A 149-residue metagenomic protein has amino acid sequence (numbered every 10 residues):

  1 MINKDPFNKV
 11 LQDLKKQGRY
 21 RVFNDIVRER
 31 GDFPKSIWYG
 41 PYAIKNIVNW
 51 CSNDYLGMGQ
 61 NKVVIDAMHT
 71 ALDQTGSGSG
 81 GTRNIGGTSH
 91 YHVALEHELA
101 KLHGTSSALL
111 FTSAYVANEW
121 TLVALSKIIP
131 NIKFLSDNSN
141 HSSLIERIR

Functional and structural regions predicted by a protein language model:
I2-P6, Q12, K16-T75: N-terminal "arm"/small-domain region of PLP-dependent enzymes with the aminotransferase-like
I44, G104-S106, I129-I132: Short coil/turn connectors at secondary-structure junctions
I65-S113: Conserved N-terminal alpha-helix of the aminotransferase class I/II PLP-enzyme fold
A100, E119-K127: Active-site-proximal alpha-helical scaffold in enzymes
L110, Y115-T121, S142-L144: Short glycine/serine/threonine-rich phosphate/pyrophosphate-binding segments that cradle anionic phosphate groups
A124-S142: Conserved PLP-anchoring active-site segment centered on the Schiff-base-forming lysine
R149: Pyridoxal 5′-phosphate
